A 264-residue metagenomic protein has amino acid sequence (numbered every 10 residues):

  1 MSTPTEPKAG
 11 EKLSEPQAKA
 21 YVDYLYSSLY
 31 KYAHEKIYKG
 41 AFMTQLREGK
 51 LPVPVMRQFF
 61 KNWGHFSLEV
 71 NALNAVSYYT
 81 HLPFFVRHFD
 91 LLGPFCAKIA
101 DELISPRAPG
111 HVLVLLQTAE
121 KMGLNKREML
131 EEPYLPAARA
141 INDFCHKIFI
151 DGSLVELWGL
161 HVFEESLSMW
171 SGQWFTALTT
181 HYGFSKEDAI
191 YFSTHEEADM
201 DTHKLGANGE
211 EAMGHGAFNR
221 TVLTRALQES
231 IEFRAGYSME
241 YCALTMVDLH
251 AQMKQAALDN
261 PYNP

Functional and structural regions predicted by a protein language model:
S2-P264: Non-heme di-metal
